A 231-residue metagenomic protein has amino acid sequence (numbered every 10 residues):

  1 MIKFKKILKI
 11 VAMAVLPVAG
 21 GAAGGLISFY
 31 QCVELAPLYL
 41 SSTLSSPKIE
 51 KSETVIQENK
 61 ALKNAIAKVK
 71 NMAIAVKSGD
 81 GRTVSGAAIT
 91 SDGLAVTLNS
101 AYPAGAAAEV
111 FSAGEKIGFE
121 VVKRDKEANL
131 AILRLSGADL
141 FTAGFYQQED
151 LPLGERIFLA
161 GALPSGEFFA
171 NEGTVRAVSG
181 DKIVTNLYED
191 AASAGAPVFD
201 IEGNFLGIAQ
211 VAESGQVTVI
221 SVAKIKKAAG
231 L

Functional and structural regions predicted by a protein language model:
I2-K9, M13, V33-P37: Short hydrophobic helices that act as membrane-entry/anchoring signals
K5-K9, V69-M72, V76, S136-T142 (+1 more regions): Active-site region of chymotrypsin-like
K9-S28: Hydrophobic membrane-insertion alpha-helices, especially the h-region of bacterial N-terminal signal peptides
G24-S28, I89, P164, V198 (+1 more regions): Short, flexible micro-motifs
S28-S91, L98-S100, G105-A107, F111-S112 (+2 more regions): N-terminal activation segment of mature serine protease catalytic domains
I56, T83, Q148-P152, S193 (+1 more regions): Soluble non-cytosolic domains of exported or imported proteins
R82-V84, T90-F169, K182-L187, S214: Conserved active-site neighborhood of the chymotrypsin/trypsin-like protease fold
S85-G86, V121, V175, A209: A structural signal for short, hydrophobic beta-strand segments that form beta-sheets in beta-rich/all-beta domains
